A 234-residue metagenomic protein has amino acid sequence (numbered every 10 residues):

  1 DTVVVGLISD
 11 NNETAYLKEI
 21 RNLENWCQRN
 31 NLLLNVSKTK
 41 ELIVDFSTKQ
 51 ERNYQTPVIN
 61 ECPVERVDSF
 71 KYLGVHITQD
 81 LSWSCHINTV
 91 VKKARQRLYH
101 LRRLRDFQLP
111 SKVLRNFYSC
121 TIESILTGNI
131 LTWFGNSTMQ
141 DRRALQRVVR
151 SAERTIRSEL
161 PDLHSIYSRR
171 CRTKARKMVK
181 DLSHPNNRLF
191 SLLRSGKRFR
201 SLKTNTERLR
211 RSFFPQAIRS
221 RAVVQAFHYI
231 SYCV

Functional and structural regions predicted by a protein language model:
D1-L7: Short beta-strand->loop micro-motif that forms the acidic, two-metal-ion catalytic signature in nucleotide-processing
T2, I20-L23, C27, E41 (+7 more regions): Mobile genetic element proteins and their domesticated derivatives, centered on retroelements and DNA transposons
I8-S9, K18-R21, N25, L32-D68: Short, conserved micro-motifs composed of acidic
N12, W83, L109-R115, F134-D141 (+1 more regions): Residue-level recognition of alpha-helical structural elements
E13-Y16, I20, L34, I87 (+2 more regions): Hydrophobic packing residues in well-ordered alpha-helices of helical domains and bundles
K40-V44, V58, T89-K93, R97-Y99 (+1 more regions): Structured, non-transmembrane catalytic/binding cores
E61-L131: Basic, alpha-helical interaction scaffolds
G135-N136, Q140-V234: Short linear motifs embedded in intrinsically disordered, charge-biased segments
